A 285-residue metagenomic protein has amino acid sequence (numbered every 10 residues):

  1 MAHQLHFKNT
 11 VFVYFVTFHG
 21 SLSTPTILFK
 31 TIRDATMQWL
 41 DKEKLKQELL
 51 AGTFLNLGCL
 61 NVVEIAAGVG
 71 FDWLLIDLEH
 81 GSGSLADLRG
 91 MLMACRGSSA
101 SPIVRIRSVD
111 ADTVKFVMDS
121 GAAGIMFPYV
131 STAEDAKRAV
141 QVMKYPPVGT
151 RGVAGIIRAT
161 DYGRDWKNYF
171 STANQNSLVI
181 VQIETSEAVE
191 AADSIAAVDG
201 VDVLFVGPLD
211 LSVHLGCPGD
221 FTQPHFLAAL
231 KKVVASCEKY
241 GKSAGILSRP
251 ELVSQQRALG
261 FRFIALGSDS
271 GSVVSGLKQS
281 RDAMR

Functional and structural regions predicted by a protein language model:
I32-G52, D165-N174: N-terminal amphipathic alpha-helix/helix-capping segment at the start of soluble metabolic enzymes
Q38-W39, H80-A94, D110-T113, S131-K144 (+3 more regions): Active-site-adjacent beta->alpha loops and helix N-cap segments on the catalytic face of soluble alpha/beta enzymes
Q47-G58, L178-V189, S243: Active-site mouth loops of central-metabolism enzymes
T53, D77, I125, A139 (+3 more regions): Conserved, mostly hydrophobic/aromatic
D110, R151-Y162, I183, E187 (+1 more regions): C-terminal alpha-helical cap/extension of soluble enzyme domains
A111-A123, E134-D135, E190-A196, P250-L259: Catalytic cores of alpha/beta
D112, F127-A197: Conserved anion-binding
M126-D135, P208-V213, R262-Q279: Glycine-rich phosphate-binding active-site loops on the catalytic face of alpha/beta enzymes
